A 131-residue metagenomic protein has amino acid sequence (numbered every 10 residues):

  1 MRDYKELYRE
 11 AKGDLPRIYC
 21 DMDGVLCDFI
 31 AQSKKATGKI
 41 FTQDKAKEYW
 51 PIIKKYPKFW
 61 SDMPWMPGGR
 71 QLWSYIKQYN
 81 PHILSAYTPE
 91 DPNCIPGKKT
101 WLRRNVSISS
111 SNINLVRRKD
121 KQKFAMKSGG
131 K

Functional and structural regions predicted by a protein language model:
R2-K58: Active-site neighborhood of HAD-like aspartate-dependent phosphohydrolases
G13-L15, Q78-N80, S128-G130: A general structural motif
D21, L84-A86: Short hydrophobic segments within beta-strands
C27-I30, K35, P81-I83, E90-C94 (+1 more regions): Short catalytic/ligand-binding loop motif for oxyanion handling, primarily in non-cytosolic enzymes, centered on
K54-I83, D91-P96: Short, acidic loop-to-helix structural element flanking the phosphoryl-transfer center in phosphate-processing enzymes
T100-L115: Structural recognition of alpha->loop->beta junctions
N112-K131: Conserved Lys-Pro-Asp/Glu-containing loop-to-beta segment of HAD-superfamily phosphomonoesterases, centered on
